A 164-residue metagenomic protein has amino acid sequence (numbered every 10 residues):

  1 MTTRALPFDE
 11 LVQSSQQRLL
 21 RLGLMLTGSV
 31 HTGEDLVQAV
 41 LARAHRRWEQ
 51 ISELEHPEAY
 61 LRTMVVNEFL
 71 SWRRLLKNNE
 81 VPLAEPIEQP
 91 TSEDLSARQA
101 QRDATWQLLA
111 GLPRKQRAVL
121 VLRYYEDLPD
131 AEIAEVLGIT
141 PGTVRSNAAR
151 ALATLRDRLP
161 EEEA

Functional and structural regions predicted by a protein language model:
M1-E10, L20-A39, W48-E55, E163-A164: Short, charged helix-capping/linker segments at alpha-helix termini
L6, E10, L76-Q107: Acidic, proline/glycine-rich intrinsically disordered inter-domain spacer in sigma factors
L20, L41, P113, R117 (+1 more regions): C-terminal flanking helix
H31, A131, G142: Residues within helix-turn-helix
D35-A42, E55-N67: Structural recognition of an alpha-helix C-terminal capping motif at a helix-to-coil junction
E49-S52, T63-A84, A97-R98: Arg/Lys-rich amphipathic alpha helix in sigma70-family domain 2
L70, L137-E161: DNA-recognition helix of helix-turn-helix
V119-R123: A short pre-motif secondary-structure segment
